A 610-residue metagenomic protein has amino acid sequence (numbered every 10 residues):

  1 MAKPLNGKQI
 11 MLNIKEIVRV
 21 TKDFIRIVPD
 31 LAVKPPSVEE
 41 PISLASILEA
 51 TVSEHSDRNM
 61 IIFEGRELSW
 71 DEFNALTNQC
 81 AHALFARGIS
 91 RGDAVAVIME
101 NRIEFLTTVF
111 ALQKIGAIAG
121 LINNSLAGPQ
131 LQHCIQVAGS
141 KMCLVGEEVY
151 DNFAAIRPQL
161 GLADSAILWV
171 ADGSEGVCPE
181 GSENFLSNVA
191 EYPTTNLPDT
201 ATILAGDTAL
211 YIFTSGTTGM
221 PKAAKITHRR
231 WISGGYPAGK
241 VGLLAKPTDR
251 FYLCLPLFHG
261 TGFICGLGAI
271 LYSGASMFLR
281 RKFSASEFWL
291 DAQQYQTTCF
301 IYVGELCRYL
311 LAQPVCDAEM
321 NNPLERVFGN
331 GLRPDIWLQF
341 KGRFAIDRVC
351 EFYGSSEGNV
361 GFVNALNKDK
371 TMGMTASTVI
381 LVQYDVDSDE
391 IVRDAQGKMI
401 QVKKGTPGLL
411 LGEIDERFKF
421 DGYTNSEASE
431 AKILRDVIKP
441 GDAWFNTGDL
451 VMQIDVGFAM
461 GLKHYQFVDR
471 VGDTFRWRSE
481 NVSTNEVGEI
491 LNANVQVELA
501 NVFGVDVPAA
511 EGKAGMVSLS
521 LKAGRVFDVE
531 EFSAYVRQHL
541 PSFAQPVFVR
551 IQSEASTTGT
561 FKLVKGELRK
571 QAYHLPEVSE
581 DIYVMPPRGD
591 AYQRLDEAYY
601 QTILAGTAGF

Functional and structural regions predicted by a protein language model:
A2-V20, A86-R87, F110, K114-N188 (+2 more regions): Structural core segment of the AMP-binding/adenylate-forming
P36-P41, A45, E49, D57-R102 (+5 more regions): Conserved AMP-binding/adenylate-forming core of the ANL superfamily
S69-D71, A201, A209-S233: Conserved AMP-binding A3 loop
L126-H133, C143-V145, G354, G412-I414 (+4 more regions): AMP-binding/adenylate-forming catalytic core of the ANL superfamily
W169, A190-F213, M220, L244-R250: Conserved pre-ATP/AMP-binding loop-to-beta segment of ANL
S187, Y272, Q294-Y302, L311-D385 (+3 more regions): Gly/Ser/Thr-rich phosphate-binding loop
I232-R250, F258-T298: Conserved AMP-binding/adenylation subdomain of ANL enzymes
N501-P508, M516-S520, E531-F610: Conserved C-terminal "lid"/linker of ANL adenylate-forming enzymes
